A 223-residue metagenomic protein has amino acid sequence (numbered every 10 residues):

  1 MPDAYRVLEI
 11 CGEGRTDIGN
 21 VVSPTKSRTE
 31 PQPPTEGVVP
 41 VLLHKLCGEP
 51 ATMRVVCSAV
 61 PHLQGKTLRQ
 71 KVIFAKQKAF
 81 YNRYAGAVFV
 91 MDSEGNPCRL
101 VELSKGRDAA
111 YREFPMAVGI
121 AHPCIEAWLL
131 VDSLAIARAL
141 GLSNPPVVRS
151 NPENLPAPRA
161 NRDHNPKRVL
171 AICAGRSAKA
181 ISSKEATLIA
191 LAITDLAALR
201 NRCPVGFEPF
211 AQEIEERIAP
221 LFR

Functional and structural regions predicted by a protein language model:
M1-C11, I18-R223: C-terminal accessory helical subdomains adjacent to catalytic cores in phosphodiester- and nucleotide-handling enzymes
